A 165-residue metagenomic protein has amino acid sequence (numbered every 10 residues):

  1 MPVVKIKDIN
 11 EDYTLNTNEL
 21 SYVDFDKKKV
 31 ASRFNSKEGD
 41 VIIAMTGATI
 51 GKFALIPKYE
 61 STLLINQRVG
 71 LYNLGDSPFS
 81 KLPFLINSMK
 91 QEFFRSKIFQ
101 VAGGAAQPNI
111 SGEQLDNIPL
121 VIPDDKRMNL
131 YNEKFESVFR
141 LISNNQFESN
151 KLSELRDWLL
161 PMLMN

Functional and structural regions predicted by a protein language model:
M1-K7, V121-I122: Extended boundary segments
K7-E38, A48, I56: Sequence-specific dsDNA recognition surfaces
I42-A44: A generic structural signal for residues embedded in beta-strands
A54-R68: Short, compositionally biased
P78-S80, F84-S88, E92-G104, E113-N165: Amphipathic alpha-helical coiled-coil/heptad-repeat segments
